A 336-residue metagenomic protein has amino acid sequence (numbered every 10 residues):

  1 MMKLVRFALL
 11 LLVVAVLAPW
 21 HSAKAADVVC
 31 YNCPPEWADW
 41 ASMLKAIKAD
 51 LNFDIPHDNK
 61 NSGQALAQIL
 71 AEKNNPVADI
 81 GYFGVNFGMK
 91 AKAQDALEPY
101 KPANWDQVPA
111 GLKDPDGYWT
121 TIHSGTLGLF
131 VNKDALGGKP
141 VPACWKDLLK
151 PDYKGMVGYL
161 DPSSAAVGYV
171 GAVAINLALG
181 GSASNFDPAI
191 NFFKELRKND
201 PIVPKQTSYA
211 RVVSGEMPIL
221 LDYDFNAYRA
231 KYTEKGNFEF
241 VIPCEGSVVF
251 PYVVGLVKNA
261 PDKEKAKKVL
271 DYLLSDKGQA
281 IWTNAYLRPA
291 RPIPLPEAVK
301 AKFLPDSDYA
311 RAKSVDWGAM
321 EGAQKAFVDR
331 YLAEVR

Functional and structural regions predicted by a protein language model:
P19-A25: Sec/Tat signal peptide C-region and signal peptidase I cleavage site
A25-M89: Early extracytoplasmic/lumenal segment of secretory-pathway proteins
C33-A41, V77-E216: Extracytoplasmic ligand-binding site segments that recognize negatively charged/polar headgroups
V85-K92, V213, P218-N237: A ligand-binding cleft/hinge motif common to bilobed small-molecule-binding domains
Q107-A110, G125, I190-E195, P201-I202 (+2 more regions): Periplasmic-binding protein-like
G128-A135, V173-A178, F250-K263, I281-W282: A bilobed periplasmic-binding-protein/Venus flytrap-type ligand-binding module shared by bacterial periplasmic
V257-A312: Mature extracytoplasmic/periplasmic domains
V299-R336: Extracellular/periplasmic bilobal clamshell ligand-binding domains
